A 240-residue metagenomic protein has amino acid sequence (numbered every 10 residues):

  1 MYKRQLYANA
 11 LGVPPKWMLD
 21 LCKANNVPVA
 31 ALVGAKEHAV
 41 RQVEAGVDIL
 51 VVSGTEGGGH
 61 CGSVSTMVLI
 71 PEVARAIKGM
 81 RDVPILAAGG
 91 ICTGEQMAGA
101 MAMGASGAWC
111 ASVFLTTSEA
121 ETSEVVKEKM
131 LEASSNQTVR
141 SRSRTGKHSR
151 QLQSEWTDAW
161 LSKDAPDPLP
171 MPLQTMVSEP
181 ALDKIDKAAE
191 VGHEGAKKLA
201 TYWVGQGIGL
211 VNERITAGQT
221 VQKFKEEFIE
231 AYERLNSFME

Functional and structural regions predicted by a protein language model:
K3-L86, T93-C110: Alpha/beta enzyme core
S63-L86, C92-E240: Conserved active-site-proximal phosphate/metal-binding subdomains
